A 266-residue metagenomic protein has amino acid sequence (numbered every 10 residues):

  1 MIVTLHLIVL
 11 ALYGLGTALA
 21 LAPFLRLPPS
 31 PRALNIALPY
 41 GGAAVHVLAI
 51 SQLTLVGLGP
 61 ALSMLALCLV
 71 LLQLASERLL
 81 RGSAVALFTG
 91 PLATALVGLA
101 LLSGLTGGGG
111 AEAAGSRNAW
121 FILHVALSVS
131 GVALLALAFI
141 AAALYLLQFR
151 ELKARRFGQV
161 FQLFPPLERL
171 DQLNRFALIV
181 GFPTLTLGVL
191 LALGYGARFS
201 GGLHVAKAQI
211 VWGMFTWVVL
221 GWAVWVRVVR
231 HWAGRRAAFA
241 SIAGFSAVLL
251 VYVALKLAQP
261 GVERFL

Functional and structural regions predicted by a protein language model:
M1-L15, G131-L135: Hydrophobic transmembrane alpha-helical segments in integral membrane proteins
L10-A22, Y40-I50, M64-E77, V218-W222: Central hydrophobic cores of alpha-helical transmembrane segments in multi-pass inner-membrane proteins across all
P31-Y40, G59-S63, S83-T94, R236-I242: Cytoplasmic-side transmembrane-helix entry/capping segments in multi-pass membrane proteins
V45-L92, L193-M214: Membrane-interface helix-loop-helix modules in multi-pass inner-membrane proteins
L80-L135: Hydrophobic alpha-helical segments and helix pairs
K153-E168: Juxtamembrane inter-helical linkers in multi-pass membrane proteins
W225-A247: Interfacial loop-to-transmembrane junctions
L250-L266: Juxtamembrane boundary at the C-terminal end of a transmembrane helix
